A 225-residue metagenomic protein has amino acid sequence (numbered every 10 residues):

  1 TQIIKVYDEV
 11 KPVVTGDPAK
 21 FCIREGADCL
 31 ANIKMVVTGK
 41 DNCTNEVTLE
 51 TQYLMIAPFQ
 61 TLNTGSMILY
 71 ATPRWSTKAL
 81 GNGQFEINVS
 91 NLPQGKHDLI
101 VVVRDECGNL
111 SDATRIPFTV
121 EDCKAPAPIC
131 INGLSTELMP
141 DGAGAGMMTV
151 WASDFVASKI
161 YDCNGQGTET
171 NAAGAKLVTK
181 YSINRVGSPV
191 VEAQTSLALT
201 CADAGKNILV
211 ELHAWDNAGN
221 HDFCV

Functional and structural regions predicted by a protein language model:
T1-V225: Proline-threonine-serine-rich low-complexity tracts
